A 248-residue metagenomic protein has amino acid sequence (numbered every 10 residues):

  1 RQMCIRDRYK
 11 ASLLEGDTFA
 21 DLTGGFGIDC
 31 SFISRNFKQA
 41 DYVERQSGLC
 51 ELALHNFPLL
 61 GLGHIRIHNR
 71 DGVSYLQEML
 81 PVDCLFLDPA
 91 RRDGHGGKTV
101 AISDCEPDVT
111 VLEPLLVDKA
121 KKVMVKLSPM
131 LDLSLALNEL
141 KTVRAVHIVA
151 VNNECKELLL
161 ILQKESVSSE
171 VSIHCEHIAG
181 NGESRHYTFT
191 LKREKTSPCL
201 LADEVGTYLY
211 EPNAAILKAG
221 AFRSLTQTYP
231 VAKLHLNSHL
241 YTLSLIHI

Functional and structural regions predicted by a protein language model:
M3-I5, I248: Short, small-residue-biased leader/transition segments that mark boundaries at the very start of proteins
R6-D17: Conserved alpha-helix/loop element of class I SAM-dependent methyltransferases that forms part of the SAM/SAH-binding
D17-T23: Conserved class I S-adenosyl-L-methionine
F26-F37: Conserved SAM-binding loop of SAM-dependent methyltransferases across substrates and taxa, primarily the Class I
Q39-E44: Conserved SAM-binding motif I beta-strand of class I
G48: Conserved Rossmann-like nucleotide-cofactor binding loop
E51-M79: S-adenosyl-L-methionine
F86, R91-L245: Class I S-adenosyl-L-methionine
